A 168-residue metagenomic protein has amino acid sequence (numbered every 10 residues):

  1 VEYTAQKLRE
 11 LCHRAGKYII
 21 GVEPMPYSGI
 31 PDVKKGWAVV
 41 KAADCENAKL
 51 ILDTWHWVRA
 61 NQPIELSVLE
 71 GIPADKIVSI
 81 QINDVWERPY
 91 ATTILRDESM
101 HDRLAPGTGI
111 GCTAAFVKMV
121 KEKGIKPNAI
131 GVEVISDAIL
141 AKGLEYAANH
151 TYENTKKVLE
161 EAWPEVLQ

Functional and structural regions predicted by a protein language model:
V1-K49, A114, Y146, N154 (+1 more regions): Active-site acidic/histidine proton-transfer and metal-coordination neighborhood in alpha/beta enzyme cores
R9-E10, L52, G107-C112, L159-E161: Short, basic, helix/turn surface patches
I20-V22, A48-L52, V78-I82, N128-E133: Hydrophobic faces of well-ordered beta-strands that scaffold small-molecule active sites in alpha/beta enzyme cores
G21, E98-H101, S136: Short amphipathic alpha-helical segments at helix-loop
P24-S28, T54-H56, D84-W86, S136: Active-site-proximal loop/turn and secondary-structure-junction residues that shape catalytic pockets, frequently
V33-W37, H56-P127, A141-Y146: Gly/Pro-rich active-site loop or hairpin
D137-Q168: Aromatic-rich peripheral "rim/lid" segments of glycoside hydrolase catalytic domains that contact and position glycan
